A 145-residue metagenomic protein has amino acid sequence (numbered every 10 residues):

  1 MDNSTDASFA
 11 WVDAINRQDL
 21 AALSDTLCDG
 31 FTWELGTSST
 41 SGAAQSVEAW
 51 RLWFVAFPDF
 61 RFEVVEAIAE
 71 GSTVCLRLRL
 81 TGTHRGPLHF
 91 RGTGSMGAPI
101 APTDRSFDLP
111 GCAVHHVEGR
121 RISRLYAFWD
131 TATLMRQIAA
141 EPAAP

Functional and structural regions predicted by a protein language model:
M1-P145: C-terminal and inter-domain tail/linker signature
